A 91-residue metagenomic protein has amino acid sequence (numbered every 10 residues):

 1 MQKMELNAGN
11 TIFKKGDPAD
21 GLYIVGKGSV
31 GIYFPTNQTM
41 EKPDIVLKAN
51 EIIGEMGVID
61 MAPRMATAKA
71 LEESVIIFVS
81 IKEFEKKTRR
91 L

Functional and structural regions predicted by a protein language model:
M1, N7, A19, E41-K42 (+2 more regions): Short coil/loop residues immediately preceding or within conserved phosphate-binding loops of NTP-utilizing enzyme
M1-Y33: Regulatory nucleotide-sensing modules
E5-A8, T36, K48, R64: General secondary-structure edge motif
K15-D17, Q38, D60-A62: Short solvent-exposed loop/turn micro-motifs enriched in small/polar/acidic residues
G21, G28, M40, A62 (+1 more regions): Generic secondary-structure boundary signal with a strong preference for alpha-helix termini
V30-K42: A short beta-strand-loop-beta hairpin characteristic of the jelly-roll/cupin
D44-L91: Cyclic-nucleotide recognition modules
